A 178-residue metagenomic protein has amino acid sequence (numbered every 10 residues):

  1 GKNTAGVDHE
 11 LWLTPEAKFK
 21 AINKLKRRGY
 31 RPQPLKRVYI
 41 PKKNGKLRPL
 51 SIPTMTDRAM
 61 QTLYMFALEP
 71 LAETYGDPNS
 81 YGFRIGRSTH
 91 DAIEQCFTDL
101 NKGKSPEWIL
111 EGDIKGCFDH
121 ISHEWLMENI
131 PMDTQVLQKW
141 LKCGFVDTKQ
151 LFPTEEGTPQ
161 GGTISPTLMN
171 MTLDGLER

Functional and structural regions predicted by a protein language model:
G1-L11, Q33-A59, Y75-S88, L110-E111 (+1 more regions): Short, conserved non-catalytic motifs in the polymerase core
G1-R28: Surface-exposed loop/turn segments and immediately adjacent short secondary-structure elements within folded domains
D8, A67, K115: Anionic group-transfer/hydrolysis microenvironments
K24, R28, P78-N79, D91-R178: Conserved polymerase palm-domain catalytic core
G29, K42-N44, T54-T56, L68 (+3 more regions): Generic hydrophobic/packing signal
Y64: Nucleotide/phosphate-binding loop and acidic/charged catalytic motifs in nucleotide-binding or -utilizing enzymes
A67-L68, T172: Short conserved beta-strand segments at catalytic cores or DNA/RNA-binding microdomains of nucleic-acid binding
E69-Y75, E177-R178: Short helix-capping/linker segments at secondary-structure and domain boundaries
